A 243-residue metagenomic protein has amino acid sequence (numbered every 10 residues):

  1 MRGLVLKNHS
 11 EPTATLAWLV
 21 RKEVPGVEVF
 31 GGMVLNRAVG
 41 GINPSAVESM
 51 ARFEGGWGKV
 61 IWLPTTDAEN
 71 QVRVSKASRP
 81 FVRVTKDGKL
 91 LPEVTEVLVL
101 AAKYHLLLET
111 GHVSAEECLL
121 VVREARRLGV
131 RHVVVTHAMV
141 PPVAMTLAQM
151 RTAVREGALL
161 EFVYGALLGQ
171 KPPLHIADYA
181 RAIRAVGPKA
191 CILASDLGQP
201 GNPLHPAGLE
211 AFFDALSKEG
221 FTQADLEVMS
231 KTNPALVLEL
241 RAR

Functional and structural regions predicted by a protein language model:
M1-E28: An N-terminally biased module of ancient metal coordination in phosphate/nucleic-acid-related enzymes
L4-L6, F30-M33, K59-L63, L108-T110 (+3 more regions): Hydrophobic faces of well-ordered beta-strands that scaffold small-molecule active sites in alpha/beta enzyme cores
H9-E11, G32-A38, P64-A68, V113 (+3 more regions): Active-site beta-loop-alpha junctions enriched in small/polar residues
A17-G26, S49-W57, V99, V122 (+3 more regions): Acidic (Asp/Glu)-rich catalytic clusters
N36-V135: Extended substrate/RNA-proximal surfaces in nucleic-acid metabolism proteins
V99, Y104-L174, I192: Catalytic pocket-lining loop regions of alpha/beta-barrel enzymes, especially the amidohydrolase/enolase/GH5 lineages
P188-H205: Short acidic/histidine-rich active-site segments
G208-R243: Mid-to-C-terminal alpha-helical segments outside catalytic/metal-binding sites
